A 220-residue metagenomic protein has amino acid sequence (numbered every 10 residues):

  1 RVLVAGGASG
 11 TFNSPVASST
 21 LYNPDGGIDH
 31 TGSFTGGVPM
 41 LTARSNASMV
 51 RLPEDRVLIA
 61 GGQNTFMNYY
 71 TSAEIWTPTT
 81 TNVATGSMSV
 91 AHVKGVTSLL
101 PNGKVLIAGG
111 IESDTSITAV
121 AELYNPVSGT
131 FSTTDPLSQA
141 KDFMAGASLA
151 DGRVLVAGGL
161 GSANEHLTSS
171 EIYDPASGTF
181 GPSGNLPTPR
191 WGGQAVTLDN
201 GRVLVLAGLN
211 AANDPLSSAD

Functional and structural regions predicted by a protein language model:
R1-D220: Kelch-like beta-propeller repeat domains
